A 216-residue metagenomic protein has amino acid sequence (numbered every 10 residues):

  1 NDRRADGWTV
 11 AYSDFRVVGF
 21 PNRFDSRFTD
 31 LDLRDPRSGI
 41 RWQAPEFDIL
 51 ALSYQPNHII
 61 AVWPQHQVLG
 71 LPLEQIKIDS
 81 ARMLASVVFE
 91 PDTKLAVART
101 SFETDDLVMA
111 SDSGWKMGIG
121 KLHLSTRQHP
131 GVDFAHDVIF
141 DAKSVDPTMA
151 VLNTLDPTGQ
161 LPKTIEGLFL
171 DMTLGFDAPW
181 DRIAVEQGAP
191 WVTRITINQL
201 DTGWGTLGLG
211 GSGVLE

Functional and structural regions predicted by a protein language model:
A5-H129, D133, L200: N-terminal beta-strand/beta-hairpin edge segment
R23, S80, V97, I119 (+4 more regions): A general secondary-structure signal for short beta-strands and their flanking turns/coil in non-transmembrane regions
Q67, D106, S144-D146, F176: Transmembrane beta-strands of outer-membrane beta-barrel pores
D112-G118, T148-T154, E216: A short, hydrophobic/aromatic-rich structural module that often spans a beta strand with its adjoining loop
K121-H123, D133-V138, A142-N153: A surface/extracellular/periplasmic glyco- and lipid-processing/surface-interacting theme
L155-E216: Solvent-exposed beta-strand/coil patches in large extracellular/periplasmic or lumenal scaffold regions
